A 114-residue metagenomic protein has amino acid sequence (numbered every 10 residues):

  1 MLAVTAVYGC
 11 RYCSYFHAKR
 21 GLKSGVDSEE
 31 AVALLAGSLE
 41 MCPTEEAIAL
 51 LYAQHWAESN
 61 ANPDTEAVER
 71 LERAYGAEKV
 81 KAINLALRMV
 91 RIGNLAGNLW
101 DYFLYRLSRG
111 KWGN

Functional and structural regions predicted by a protein language model:
M1-N114: Hydrophobic alpha-helical segments
